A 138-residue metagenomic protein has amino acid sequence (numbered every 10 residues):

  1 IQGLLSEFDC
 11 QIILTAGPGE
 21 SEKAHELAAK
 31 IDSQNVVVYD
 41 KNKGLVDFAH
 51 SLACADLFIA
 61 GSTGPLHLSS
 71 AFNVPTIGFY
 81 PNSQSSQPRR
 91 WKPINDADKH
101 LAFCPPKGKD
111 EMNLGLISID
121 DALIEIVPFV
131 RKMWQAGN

Functional and structural regions predicted by a protein language model:
I1-I77, P81: Donor-binding and catalytic core of enzymes assembling or modifying cell-surface/extracellular glycoconjugates
E22, M133-N138: Mid-sequence helix-capping/hinge segment at a functional interface
V38, H67-Q135: Nucleotide-sugar donor-binding patch of glycosyltransferase catalytic domains
